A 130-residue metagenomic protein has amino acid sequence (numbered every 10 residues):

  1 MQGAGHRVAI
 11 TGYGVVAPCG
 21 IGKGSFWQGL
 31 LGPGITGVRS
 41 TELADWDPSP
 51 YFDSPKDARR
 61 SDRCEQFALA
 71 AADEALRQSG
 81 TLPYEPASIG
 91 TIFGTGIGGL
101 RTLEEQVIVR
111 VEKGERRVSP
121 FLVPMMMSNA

Functional and structural regions predicted by a protein language model:
M1-A130: Conserved "HGTGT" condensation-loop signature of ketosynthase/thiolase-family condensing enzymes that catalyze
